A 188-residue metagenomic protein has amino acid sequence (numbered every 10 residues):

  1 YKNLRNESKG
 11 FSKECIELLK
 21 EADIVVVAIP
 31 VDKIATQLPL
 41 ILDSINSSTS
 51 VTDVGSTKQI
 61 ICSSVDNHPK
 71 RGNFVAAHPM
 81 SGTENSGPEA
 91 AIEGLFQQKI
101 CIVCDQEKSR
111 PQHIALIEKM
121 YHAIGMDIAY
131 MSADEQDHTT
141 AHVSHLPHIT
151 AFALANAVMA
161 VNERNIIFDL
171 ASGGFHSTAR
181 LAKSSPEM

Functional and structural regions predicted by a protein language model:
N3-S12, G82-S86: Short gly/ser/thr-rich secondary-structure transition/capping motifs
L4-E7, L95-S184: Internal alpha-helical scaffold of NAD(P)-dependent oxidoreductase catalytic cores
S12, V75, A129-M131: General small-molecule cofactor/ligand-binding pocket signal
C15-I45, T49-S50: Rossmann-like NAD(P)-binding element
A28-P30, G55, D105: Glycine-rich, N-terminal phosphate-binding loop of Rossmann-like dinucleotide-binding domains
I34, K58, E84, S109-R110: Alpha-helix N-cap/loop-to-helix initiation residues
P39-E89: Rossmann-like NAD(P)(H) cofactor-binding subdomain of soluble oxidoreductases
T83-C101: Predominantly a Rossmann-like dinucleotide-binding segment in NAD(P)-dependent oxidoreductases
